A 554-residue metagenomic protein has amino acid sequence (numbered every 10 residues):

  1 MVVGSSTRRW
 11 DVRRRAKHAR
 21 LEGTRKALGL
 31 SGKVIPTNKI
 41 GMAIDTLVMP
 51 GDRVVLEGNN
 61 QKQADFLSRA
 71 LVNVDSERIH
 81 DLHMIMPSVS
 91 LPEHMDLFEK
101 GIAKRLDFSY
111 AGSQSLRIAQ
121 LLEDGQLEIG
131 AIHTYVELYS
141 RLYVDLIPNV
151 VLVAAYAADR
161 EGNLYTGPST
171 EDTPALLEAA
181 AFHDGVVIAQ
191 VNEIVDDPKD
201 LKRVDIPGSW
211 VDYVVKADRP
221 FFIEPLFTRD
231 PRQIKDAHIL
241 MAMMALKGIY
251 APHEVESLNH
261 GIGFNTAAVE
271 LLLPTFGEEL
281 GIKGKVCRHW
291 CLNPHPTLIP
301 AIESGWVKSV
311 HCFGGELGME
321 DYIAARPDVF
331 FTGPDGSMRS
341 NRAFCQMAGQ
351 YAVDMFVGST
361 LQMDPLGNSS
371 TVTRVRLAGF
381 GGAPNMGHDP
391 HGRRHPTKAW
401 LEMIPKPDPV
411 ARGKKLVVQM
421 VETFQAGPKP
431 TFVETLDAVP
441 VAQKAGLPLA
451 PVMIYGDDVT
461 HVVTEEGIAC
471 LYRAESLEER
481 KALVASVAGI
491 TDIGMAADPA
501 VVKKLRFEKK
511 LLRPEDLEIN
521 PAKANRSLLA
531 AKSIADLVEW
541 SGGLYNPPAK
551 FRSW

Functional and structural regions predicted by a protein language model:
V2-W554: Conserved alpha/beta enzyme-core scaffold
